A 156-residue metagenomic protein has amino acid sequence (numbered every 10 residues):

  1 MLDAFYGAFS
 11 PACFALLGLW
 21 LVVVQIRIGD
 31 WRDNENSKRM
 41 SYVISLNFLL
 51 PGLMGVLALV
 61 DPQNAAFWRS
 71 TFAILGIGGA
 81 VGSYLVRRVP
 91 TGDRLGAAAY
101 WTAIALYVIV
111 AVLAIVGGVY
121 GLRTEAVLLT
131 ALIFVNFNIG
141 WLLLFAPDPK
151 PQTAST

Functional and structural regions predicted by a protein language model:
L2, G7-A8, G29-L53, T91-Y107 (+3 more regions): Juxtamembrane helix-loop boundaries in multi-pass membrane proteins
S10-G29: N-terminal signal-anchor/start-transfer transmembrane helix
A15-L17, L46-P51, F67-L85: Generic alpha-helical transmembrane segments
V23-N34, S83-G92, G140-L144: C-terminal ends of transmembrane helices
P51-V60, A105-L122: Hydrophobic alpha-helical transmembrane segments in multi-pass integral membrane proteins
A65-T71, G96, G121-L129: Non-cytosolic membrane-interface motifs at loop->transmembrane helix junctions
G76-G82, G96-I115: Hydrophobic alpha-helical membrane segments
L113-T156: Glycine-rich, aromatic-bearing surface loops/beta-hairpins
